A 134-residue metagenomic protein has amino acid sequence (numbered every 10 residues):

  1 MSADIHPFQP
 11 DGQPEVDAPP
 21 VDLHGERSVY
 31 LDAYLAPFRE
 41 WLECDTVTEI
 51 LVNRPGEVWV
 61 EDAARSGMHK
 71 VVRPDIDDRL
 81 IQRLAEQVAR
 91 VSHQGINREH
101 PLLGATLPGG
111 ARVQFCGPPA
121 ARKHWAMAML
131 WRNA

Functional and structural regions predicted by a protein language model:
M1-K70: N-terminal anchoring/assembly modules that precede and organize ATP-driven motor systems
E61, H69-A134: P-loop NTP-binding catalytic core
